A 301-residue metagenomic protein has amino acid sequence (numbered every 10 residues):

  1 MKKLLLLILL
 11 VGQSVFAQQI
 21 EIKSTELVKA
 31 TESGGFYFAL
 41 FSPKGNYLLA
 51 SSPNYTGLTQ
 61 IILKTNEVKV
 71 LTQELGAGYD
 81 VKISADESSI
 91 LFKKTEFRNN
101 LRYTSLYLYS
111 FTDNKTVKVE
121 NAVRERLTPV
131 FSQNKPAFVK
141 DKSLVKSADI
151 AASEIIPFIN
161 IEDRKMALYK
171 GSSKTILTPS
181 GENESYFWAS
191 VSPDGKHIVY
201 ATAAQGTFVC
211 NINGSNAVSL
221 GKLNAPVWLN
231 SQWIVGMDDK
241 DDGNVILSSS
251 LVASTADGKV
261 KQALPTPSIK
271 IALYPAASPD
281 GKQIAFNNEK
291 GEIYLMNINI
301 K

Functional and structural regions predicted by a protein language model:
M1-L4, Q18: Positively charged n-region of N-terminal signal peptides that target proteins for export
K3-Q13: Sec-dependent N-terminal signal peptides
Q18-K301: Sequence signature of WD/YWTD-type beta-propeller architectures
